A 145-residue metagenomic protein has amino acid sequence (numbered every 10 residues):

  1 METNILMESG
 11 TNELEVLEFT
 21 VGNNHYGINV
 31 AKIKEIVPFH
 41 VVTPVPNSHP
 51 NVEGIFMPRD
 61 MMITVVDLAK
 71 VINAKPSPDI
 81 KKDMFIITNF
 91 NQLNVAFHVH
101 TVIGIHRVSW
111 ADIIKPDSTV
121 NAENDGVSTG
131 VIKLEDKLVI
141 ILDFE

Functional and structural regions predicted by a protein language model:
M1-E145: An acidic, low-aromatic, low-complexity terminal/linker signal
